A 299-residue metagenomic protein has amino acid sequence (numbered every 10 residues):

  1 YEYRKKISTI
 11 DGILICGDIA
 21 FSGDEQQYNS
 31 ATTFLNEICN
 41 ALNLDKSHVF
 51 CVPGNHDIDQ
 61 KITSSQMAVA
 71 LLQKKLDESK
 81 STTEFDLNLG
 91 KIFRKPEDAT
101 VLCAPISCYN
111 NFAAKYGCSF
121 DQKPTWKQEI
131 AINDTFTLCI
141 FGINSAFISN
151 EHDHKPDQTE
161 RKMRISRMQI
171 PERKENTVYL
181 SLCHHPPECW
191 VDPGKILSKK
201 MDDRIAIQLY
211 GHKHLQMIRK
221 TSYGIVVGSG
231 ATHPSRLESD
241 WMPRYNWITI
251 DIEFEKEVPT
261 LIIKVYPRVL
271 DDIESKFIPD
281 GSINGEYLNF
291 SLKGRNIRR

Functional and structural regions predicted by a protein language model:
Y1-K95: Core catalytic region of metal-dependent phosphoesterases/phosphodiesterases, especially metallo-beta-lactamase-like
D11-D18, L44-N55, Y179-E188, R204-I218 (+1 more regions): Active-site neighborhood of phospho(di)ester-bond hydrolases with catalytic His/Asp-centered motifs
F21-D24, D57-I62, I148-E151, C189-V191 (+2 more regions): Short catalytic/ligand-binding loop motif for oxyanion handling, primarily in non-cytosolic enzymes, centered on
K61-Q66, K220-S222, S239-D240, F277-I278: Short aromatic-enriched loop/helix-cap "lid" or pocket-rim segments at secondary-structure transitions that line
K80-N176: Binuclear metal-dependent hydrolase catalytic cores centered on His/Asp/Glu-rich metal-binding motifs
T135, P187-T260: Conserved beta-sheet core of the metallophosphoesterase superfamily
S145-L209, I218: Active-site-proximal segments of metal-dependent phosphoesterases and phosphodiesterases across multiple
I250-R299: A short C-terminal boundary segment appended to hydrolase-like catalytic domains
